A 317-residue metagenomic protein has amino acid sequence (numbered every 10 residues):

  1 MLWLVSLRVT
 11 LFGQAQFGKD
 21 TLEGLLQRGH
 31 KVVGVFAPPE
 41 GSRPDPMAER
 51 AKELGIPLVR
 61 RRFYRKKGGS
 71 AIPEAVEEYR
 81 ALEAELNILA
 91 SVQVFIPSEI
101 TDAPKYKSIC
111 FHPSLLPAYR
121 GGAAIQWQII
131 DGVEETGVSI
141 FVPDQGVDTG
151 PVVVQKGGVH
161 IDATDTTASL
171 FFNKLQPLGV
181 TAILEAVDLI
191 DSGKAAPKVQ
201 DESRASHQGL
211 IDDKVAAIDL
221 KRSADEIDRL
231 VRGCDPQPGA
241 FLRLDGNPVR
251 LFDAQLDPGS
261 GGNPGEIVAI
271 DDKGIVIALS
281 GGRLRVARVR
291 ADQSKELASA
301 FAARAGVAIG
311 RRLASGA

Functional and structural regions predicted by a protein language model:
M1-P238, A269-D272, G281-R285, R290-Q293 (+2 more regions): One-carbon transfer enzymes
C234-L279: C-terminal substrate-binding/catalytic lobe of Rossmann-fold NAD(P)-dependent oxidoreductases
P258-G265, Q293-A303: Short, surface-exposed linear segments at secondary-structure transitions and domain or protein termini
